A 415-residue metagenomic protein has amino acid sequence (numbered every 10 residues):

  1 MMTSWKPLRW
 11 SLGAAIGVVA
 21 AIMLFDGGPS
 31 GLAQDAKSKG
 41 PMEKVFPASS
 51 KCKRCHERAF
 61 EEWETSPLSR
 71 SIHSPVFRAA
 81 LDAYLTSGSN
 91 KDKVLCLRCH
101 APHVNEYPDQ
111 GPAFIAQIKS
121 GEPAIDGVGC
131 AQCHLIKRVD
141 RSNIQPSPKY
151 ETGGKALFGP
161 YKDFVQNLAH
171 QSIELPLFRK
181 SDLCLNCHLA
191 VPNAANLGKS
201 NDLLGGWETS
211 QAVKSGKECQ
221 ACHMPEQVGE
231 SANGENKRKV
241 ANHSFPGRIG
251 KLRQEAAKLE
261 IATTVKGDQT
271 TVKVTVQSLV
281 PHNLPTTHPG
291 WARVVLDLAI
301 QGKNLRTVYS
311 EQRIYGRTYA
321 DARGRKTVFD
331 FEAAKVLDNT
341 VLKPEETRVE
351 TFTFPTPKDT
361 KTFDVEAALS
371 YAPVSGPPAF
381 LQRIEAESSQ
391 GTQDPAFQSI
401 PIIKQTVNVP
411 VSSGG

Functional and structural regions predicted by a protein language model:
M2-I16: Bacterial N-terminal signal peptides that target proteins for export
T3, P67-A80, E230-N233, L305-R306: Short amphipathic alpha-helical segments with coiled-coil-like heptad repeat character
S4-P7, D35, Y315: Intrinsically disordered, low-complexity sequence elements enriched in Ser/Thr/Gly/Pro
G13-D26: Bacterial N-terminal signal peptides
A15, K51-C55, L197, G234-E235 (+1 more regions): Alpha-helical interaction segments
L24-D126, A131-R179, L183-V213: Sequence context of c-type cytochrome heme-c attachment sites
P192, Q211-A221, P225-G415: Short, conserved sequence motifs used for protein processing/export or organelle targeting and for catalysis
